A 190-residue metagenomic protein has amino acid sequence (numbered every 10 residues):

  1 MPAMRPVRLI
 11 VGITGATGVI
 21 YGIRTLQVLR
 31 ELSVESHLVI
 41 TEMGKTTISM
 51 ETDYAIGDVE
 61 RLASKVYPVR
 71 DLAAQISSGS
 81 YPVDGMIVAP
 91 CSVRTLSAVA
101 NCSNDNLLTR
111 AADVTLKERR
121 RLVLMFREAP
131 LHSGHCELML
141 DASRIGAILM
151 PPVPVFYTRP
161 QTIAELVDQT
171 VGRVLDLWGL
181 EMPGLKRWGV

Functional and structural regions predicted by a protein language model:
M1-V123, R127-V190: A cross-family phosphate/adenosyl-ligand binding-site feature
